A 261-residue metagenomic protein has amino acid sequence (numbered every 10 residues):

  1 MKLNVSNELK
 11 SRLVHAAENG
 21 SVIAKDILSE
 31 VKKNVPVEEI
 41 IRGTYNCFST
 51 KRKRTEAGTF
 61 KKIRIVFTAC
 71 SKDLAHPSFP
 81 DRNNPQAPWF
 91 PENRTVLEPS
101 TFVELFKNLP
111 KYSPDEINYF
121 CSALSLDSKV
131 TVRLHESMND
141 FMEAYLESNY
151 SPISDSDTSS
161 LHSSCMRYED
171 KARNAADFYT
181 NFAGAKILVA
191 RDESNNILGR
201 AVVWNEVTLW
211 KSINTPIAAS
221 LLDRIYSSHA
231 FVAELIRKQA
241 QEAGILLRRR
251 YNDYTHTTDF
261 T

Functional and structural regions predicted by a protein language model:
M1-T261: Non-catalytic substrate-recognition and accessory regions of acyl/acetyltransferase enzymes
